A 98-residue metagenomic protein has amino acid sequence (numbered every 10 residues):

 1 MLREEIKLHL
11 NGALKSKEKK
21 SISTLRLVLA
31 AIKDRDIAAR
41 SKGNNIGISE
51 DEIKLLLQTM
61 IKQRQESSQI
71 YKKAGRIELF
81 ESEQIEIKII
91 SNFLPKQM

Functional and structural regions predicted by a protein language model:
M1-M98: N-terminal cationic and glycine-rich segments that engage phosphates or anionic surfaces
